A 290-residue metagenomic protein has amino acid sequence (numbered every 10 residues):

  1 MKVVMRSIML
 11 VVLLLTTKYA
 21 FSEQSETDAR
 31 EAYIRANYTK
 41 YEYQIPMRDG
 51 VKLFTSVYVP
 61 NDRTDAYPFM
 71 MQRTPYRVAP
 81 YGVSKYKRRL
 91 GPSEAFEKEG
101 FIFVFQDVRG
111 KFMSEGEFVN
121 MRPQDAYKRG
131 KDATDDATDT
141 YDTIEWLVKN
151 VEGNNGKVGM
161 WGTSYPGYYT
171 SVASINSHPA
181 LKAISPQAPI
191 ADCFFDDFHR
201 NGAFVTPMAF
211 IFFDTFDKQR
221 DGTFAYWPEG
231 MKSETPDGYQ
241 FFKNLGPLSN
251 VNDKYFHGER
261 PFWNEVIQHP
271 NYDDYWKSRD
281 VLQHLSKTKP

Functional and structural regions predicted by a protein language model:
K2-L10: Sec-dependent signal peptide recognition, specifically the positively charged N-region followed immediately by
A20-Q24: Boundary at the C-terminal end of the N-terminal hydrophobic targeting segment
E26-D65: N-terminal cap/lid segment of alpha/beta-hydrolase-fold proteins
T64-N150, F198-R200: Cap/lid segment of the alpha/beta-hydrolase catalytic domain
Y86-R89, K98, N120-P123, G130-A133 (+3 more regions): Accessory cap/linker subdomain of secreted extracellular hydrolases
E152-S164: Alpha/beta-hydrolase fold nucleophile elbow
G162-V172: Glycine-rich nucleophile elbow surrounding the catalytic serine of serine-hydrolase chemistry
